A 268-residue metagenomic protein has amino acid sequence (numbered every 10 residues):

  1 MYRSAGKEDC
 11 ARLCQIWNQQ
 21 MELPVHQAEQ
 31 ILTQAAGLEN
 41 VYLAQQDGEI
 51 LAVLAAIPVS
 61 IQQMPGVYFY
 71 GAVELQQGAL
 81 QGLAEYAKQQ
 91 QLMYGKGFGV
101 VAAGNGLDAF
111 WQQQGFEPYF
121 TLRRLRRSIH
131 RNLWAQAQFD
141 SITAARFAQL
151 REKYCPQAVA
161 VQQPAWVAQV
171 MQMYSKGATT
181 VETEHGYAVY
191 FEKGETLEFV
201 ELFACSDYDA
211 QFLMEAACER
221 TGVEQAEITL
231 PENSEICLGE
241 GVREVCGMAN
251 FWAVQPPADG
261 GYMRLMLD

Functional and structural regions predicted by a protein language model:
G6-W17, T143-P156, A258-G260: A short, well-structured alpha-helix characteristic of acyl/acetyltransferase catalytic modules
W17-V59, C155-T180: Active-site rim helix/loop that mediates acceptor-substrate recognition in acyltransferases
L43, G48-P58, G66-Y68, E184-E198: Conserved beta-strand in the GNAT
Q63-Q76, E195-S206: Conserved acetyl-CoA binding element of GNAT-fold acetyltransferases
E74-Q91, Q113, D207-C218: Conserved acetyl-CoA-binding loop-helix of GNAT-fold acetyltransferases
Q90-G104, G222-E232: Conserved GNAT acetyl-CoA-binding A-motif
A109-Q136, V223-D268: Active-site/acyl-donor-binding loops of N-acyltransferases
Q114-E198: Amide-forming acyltransferase catalytic core, primarily the GNAT-like/NAT-type and related acyltransferase folds
